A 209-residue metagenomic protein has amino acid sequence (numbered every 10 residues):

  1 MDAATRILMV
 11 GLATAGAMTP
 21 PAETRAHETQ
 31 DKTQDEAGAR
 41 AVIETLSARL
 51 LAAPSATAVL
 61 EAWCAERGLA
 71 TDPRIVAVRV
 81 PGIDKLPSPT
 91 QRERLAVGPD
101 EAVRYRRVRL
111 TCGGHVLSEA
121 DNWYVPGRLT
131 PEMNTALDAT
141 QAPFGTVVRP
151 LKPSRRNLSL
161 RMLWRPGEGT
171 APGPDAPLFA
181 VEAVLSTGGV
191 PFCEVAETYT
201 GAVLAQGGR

Functional and structural regions predicted by a protein language model:
M1-L8: Bacterial N-terminal signal peptides that target proteins for export
M9-A17: Bacterial N-terminal signal peptides
P20-Y105, R109-T111, H115-G173, F179 (+2 more regions): N-terminal domain-onset segments
